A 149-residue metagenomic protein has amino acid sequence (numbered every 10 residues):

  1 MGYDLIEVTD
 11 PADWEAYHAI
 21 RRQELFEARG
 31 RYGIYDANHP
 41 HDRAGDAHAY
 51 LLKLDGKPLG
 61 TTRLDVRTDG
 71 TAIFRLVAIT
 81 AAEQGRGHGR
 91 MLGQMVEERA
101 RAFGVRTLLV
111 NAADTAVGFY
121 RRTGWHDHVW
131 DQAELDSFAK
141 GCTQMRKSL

Functional and structural regions predicted by a protein language model:
M1-A44, A49-D55: Short amphipathic alpha-helix that is part of the acyltransferase structural core
R21, Y120-R121, W125: Conserved active-site tyrosine of GNAT-family acetyltransferases
L51, K57-D65, T71-A78: Conserved beta-strand in the GNAT
D65-V66, E134: A generic structural motif
E83-M95: Conserved acetyl-CoA pyrophosphate-binding loop and the N-cap/start of the following alpha-helix in GNAT-like
G93, A100-A113: Conserved GNAT acetyl-CoA-binding A-motif
L109-N111, H126-Q144: Conserved catalytic-core motifs of GNAT/GCN5-like acyltransferases
